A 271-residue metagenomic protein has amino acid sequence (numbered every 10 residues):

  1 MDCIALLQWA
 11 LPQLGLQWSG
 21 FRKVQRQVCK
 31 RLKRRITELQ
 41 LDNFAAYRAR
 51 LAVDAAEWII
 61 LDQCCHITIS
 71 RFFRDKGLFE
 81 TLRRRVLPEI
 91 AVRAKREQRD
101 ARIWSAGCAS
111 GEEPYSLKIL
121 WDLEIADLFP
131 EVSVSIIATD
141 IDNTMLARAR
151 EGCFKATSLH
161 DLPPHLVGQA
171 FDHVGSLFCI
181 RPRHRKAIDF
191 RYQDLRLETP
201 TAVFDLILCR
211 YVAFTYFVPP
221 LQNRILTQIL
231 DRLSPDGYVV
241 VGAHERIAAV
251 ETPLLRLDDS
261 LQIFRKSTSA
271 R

Functional and structural regions predicted by a protein language model:
D2-W104: Conserved AdoMet
Q98-S116, S135-I137: Conserved class I S-adenosyl-L-methionine
A106, D127-L221, R246-I247: Extended basic-aromatic, gly/pro-enriched interface segments that bind polyanionic ligands
S110-F129: Conserved SAM-binding loop of SAM-dependent methyltransferases across substrates and taxa, primarily the Class I
Q222-P235: A short glycine-rich, Lys/Arg-flanked "PGG" loop and its adjoining helix->strand segment in the class I
P235-A243: Conserved beta-strand signature within the Rossmann-like core of class I S-adenosyl-L-methionine
A249-R271: Core SAM-dependent methyltransferase catalytic element
